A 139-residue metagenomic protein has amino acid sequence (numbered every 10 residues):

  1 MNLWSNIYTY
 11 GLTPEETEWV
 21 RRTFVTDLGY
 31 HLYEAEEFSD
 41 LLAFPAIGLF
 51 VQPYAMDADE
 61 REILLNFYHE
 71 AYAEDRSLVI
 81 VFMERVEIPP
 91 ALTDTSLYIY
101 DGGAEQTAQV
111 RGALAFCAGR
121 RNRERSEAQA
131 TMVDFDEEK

Functional and structural regions predicted by a protein language model:
M1-W4, S39-A46, D57, Y72-D75: Flexible, charged surface loops at secondary-structure boundaries
M1-Y30: Short, charged N-terminal beta->alpha structural module
T9-Y10, L49-Y54, I80-M83, I99-D101: Conserved beta-strand segments of the P-loop GTPase G domain that flank and frequently precede/overlap
T13-P14, E37, M83-I88: Short, polar loop motifs at secondary-structure junctions
T17, L49-D75, R85-E87: Conserved phosphotransfer microenvironments
W19-P45, M56-E62: A short, well-structured beta->alpha microelement
F82-E87, A91-R125: Output/docking surface of receiver
R120-K139: CheY-like receiver
